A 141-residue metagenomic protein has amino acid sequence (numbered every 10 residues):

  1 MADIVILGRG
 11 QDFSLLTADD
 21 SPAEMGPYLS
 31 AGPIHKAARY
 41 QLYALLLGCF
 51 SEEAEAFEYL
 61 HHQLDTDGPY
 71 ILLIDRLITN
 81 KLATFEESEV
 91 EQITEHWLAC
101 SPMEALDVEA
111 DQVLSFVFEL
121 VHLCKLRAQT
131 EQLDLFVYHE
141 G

Functional and structural regions predicted by a protein language model:
M1-T130, Y138-G141: Acidic (Asp/Glu-rich) sequence patches and key acidic residues that form negatively charged surfaces used
